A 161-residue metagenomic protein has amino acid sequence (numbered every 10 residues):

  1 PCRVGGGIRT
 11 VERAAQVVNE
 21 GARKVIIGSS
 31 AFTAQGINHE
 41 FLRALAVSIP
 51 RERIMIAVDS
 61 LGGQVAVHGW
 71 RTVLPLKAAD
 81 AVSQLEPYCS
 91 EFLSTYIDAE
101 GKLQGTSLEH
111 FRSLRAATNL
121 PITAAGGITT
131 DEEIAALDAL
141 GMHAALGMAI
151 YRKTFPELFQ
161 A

Functional and structural regions predicted by a protein language model:
P1-V25, E109-A144: Catalytic cores of alpha/beta
G6, G28-S30, M148: Short beta->alpha connector loops at strand-helix junctions that form conserved, small/polar/Pro-enriched
E12-E100: Conserved anion-binding
G36-S48, R115, I134-A161: C-terminal helical cap(s) of enzyme catalytic domains, especially alpha/beta-barrels
P87, F92-L93, S107-R115: C-terminal intrinsically disordered extensions
T95-I97, A125-G127, G147-A149: Short, loop-centered acidic/histidine patches that primarily coordinate divalent metals
E100, T129-E132, R152: Active-site environment of divalent metal-dependent phosphoester hydrolases
L103-Q104: RNA substrate-recognition surfaces in RNA-acting enzymes
